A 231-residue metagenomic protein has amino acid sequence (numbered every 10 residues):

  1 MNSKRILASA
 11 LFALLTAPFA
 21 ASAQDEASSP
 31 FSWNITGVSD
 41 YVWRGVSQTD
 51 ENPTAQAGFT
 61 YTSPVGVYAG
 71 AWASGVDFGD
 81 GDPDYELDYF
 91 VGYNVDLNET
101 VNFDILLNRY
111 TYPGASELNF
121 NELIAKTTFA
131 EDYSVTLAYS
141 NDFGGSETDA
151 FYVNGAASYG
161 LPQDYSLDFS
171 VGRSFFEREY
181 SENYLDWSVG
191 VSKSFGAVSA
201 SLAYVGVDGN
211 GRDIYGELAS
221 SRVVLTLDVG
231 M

Functional and structural regions predicted by a protein language model:
M1-P30: Cleavable N-terminal export/targeting peptides
F19-D25, S63-G66, N94-E99, F129-E131 (+4 more regions): Outer-membrane beta-barrel proteins
Q24-D77: Short glycine/proline- and aromatic-enriched beta-strand/turn motifs that initiate or cap beta-hairpins
S29, E51-A55, P83-L87, E117-L123 (+3 more regions): Residues that define the transmembrane beta-barrel architecture of outer-membrane proteins
F31, V65-A71, E99-I105, E131-L137 (+3 more regions): Repeated loop/turn-to-beta-strand initiation elements of outer-membrane beta-barrel proteins
G37-W43, A73-D77, V95, R109-P113 (+6 more regions): Transmembrane beta-strands of outer-membrane beta-barrel pores
G58-T60, F90-Y93, L106, I124-T128 (+3 more regions): Outer-membrane beta-barrel architecture
Y159, V189-V198, Y204-G206, E217-M231: Outer-membrane beta-barrel "beta-signal"
